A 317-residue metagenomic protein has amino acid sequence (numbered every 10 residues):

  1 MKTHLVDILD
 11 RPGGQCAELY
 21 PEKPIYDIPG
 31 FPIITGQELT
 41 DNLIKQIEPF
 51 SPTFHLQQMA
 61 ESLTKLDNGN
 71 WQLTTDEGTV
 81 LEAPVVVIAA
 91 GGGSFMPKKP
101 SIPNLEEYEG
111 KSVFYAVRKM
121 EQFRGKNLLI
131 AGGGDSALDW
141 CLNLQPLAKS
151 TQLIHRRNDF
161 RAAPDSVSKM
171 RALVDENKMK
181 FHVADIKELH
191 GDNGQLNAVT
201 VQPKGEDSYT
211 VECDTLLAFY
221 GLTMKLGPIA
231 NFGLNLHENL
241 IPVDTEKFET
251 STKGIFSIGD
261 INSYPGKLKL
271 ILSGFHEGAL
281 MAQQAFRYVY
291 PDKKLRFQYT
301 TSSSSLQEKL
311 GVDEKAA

Functional and structural regions predicted by a protein language model:
M1-L19, L147-A162: Glycine-rich FAD pyrophosphate-binding loop
H4, R11, F54-K126, P203-E206 (+3 more regions): FAD-binding core/adjacent interface of flavoenzyme oxidoreductases
L9-I34, A163-K169: Conserved N-terminal glycine-rich FAD pyrophosphate-binding loop of Rossmann-like flavoproteins
I28-H55: Conserved FAD-binding subdomain of flavin-dependent enzymes
I47-T75, V80-A83, Q145-T245, K293-T300: A Rossmann-like FAD-binding core segment of flavoenzymes
S101-Q122, T215, F219-L272, L280: FAD-site-proximal beta/loop scaffold in flavoenzymes
G132-G134: Glycine-rich Rossmann-fold phosphate-binding loop(s) that bind the pyrophosphate of adenine dinucleotide cofactors
L138-W140, I261-Q307: A conserved FAD-binding loop/helix module that cradles the flavin
